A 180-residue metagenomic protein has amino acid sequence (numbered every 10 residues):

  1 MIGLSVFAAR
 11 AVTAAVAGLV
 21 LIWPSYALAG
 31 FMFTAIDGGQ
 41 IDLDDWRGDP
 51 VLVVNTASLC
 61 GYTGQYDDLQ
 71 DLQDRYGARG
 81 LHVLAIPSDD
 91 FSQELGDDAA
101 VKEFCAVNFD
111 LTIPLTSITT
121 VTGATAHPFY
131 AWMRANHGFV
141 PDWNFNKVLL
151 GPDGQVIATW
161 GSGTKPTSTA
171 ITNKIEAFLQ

Functional and structural regions predicted by a protein language model:
M1-A15: Bacterial N-terminal signal peptides that target proteins for export
T13-W23: Bacterial N-terminal signal peptides
A27-A29: Boundary at the C-terminal end of the N-terminal hydrophobic targeting segment
F31-P50, D71-Y76: A short beta-strand-turn-helix
M32, A99-N144: Short, internal strand/loop/helix patches that form the active-site neighborhood or redox-interaction surface
D49-P50, G64-I86, A106-F109: Conserved helix-turn-beta segment immediately C-terminal to the redox Cys motif in thioredoxin-like folds
N55-D68, D90-L95: Conserved redox-active cysteine motifs that mediate thiol-disulfide chemistry, especially di-cysteine Cys-X(1-2)-Cys
A131, A135-Q180: Thiol-/selenol-based redox modules, centered on thioredoxin-like and closely related oxidoreductase domains
